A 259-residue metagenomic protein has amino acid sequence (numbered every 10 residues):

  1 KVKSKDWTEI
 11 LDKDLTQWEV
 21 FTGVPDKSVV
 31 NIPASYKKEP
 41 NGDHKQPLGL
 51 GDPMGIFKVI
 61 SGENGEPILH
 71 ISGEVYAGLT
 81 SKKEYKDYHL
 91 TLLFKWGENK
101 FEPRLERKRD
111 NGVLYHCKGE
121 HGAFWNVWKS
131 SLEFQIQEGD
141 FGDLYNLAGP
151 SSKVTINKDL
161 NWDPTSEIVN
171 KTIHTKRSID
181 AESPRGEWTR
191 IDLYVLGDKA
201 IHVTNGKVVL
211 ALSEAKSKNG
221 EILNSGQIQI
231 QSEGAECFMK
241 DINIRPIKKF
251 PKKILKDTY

Functional and structural regions predicted by a protein language model:
K1-Y259: Carbohydrate-interacting regions of secretory-pathway proteins
